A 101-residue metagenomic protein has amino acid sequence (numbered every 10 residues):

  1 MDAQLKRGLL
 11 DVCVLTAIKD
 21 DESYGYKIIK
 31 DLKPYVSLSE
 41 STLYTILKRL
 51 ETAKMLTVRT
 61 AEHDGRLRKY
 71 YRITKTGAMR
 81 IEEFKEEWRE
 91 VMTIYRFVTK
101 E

Functional and structural regions predicted by a protein language model:
M1-A3, K100-E101: Short, Lys/Arg-enriched, disordered terminal segments
D2-T42: N-terminal helix-turn-helix DNA-binding core of bacterial DNA-binding proteins
T42-T45, T74: Ser/Thr-centric signal marking residues that sit in or immediately flank functional binding/regulatory motifs
L47-R49: Short, hydrophobic-biased segments on the C-terminal half of alpha helices that form "recognition helices"
A53-L67, R72: Beta-hairpin "wing" of winged helix-turn-helix
E82-E101: Amphipathic alpha-helical dimerization/coiled-coil segments that flank or bridge DNA-binding/regulatory modules
